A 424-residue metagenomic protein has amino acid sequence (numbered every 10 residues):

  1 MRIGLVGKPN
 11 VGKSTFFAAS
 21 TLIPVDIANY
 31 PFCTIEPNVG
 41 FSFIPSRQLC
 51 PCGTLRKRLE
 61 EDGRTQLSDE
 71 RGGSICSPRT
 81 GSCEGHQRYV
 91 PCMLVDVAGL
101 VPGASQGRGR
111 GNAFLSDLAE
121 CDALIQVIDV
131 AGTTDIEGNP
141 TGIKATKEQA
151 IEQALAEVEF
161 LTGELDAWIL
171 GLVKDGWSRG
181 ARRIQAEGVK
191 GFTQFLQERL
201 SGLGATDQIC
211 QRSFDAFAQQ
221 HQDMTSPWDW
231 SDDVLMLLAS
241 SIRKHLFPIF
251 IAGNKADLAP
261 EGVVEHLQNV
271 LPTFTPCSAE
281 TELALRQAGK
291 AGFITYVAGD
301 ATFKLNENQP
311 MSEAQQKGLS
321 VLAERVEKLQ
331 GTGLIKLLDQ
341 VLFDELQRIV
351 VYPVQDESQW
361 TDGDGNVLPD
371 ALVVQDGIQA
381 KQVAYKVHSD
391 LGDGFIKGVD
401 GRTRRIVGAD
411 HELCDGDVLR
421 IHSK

Functional and structural regions predicted by a protein language model:
M1-L203, K244: Conserved G1/Walker A P-loop phosphate-binding module
M1-V6, V11, F17, W177-D417 (+1 more regions): C-terminal-of-GTPase-core extension/linker across diverse P-loop GTPases
